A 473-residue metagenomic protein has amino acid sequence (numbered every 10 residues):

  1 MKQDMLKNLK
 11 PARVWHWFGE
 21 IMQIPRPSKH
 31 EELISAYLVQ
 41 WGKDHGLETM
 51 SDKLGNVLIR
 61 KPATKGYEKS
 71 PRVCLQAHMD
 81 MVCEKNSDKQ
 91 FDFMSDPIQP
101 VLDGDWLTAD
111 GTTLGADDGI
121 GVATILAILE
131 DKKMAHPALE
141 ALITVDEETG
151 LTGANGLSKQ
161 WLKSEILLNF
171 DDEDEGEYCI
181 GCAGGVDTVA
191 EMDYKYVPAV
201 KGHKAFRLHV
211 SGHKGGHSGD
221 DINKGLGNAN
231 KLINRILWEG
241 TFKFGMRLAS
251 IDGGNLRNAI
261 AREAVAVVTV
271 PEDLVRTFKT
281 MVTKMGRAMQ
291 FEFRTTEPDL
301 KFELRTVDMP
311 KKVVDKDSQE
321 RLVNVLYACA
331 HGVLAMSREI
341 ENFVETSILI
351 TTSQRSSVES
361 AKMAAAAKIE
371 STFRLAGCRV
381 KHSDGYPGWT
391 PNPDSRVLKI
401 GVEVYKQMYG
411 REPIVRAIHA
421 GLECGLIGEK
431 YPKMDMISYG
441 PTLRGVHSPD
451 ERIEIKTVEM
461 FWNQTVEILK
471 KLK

Functional and structural regions predicted by a protein language model:
D4-W106: Acidic/His- and Gly-rich active-site-bordering loop/insert found across diverse amide/peptide-bond hydrolases
L6, P11-V14, S347, T351-S353 (+1 more regions): Zn-dependent metallopeptidase/amidohydrolase metal-coordination segment
G19-Q23, A266-V267, K301-V313, T351-V358 (+2 more regions): A short beta-alpha structural unit
Y67-T149, A154-E165, G202, Q319 (+4 more regions): Active-site metal-coordination/substrate-binding segment of hydrolases, especially metallo-dependent peptidases
M79-M81, T113, L142-G150, D171-E175 (+3 more regions): Acidic, glycine-rich active-site loops and adjacent beta-strand->loop/helix elements that engage anionic groups
D105-T108, E148-T149, A154-S353: Midchain, well-structured core segments that form catalytic/ion-binding scaffolds
D221, L226-I251, P391-M434: Active-site-adjacent substrate-binding region of metalloamidase/peptidase-like peptide-processing proteins
G225-K243, P271-R276, E320-V325, E359 (+4 more regions): His/Asp/Glu-rich mid-to-C-terminal helical/loop segments that flank catalytic regions of hydrolases
